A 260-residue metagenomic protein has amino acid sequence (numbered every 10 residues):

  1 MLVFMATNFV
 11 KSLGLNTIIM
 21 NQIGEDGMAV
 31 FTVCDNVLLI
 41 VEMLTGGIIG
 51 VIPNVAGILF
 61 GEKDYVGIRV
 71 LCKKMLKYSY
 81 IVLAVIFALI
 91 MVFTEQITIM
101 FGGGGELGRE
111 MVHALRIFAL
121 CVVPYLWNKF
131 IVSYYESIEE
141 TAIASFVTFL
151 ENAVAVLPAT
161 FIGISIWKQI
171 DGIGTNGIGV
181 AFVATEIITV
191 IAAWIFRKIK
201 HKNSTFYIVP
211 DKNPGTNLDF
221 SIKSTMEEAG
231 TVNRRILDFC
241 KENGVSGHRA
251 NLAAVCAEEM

Functional and structural regions predicted by a protein language model:
M1, A56-C121, W167-N213: Short alpha-helical transmembrane segments in multi-pass integral membrane proteins
M1-G14, I40, L115, A119 (+1 more regions): Hydrophobic faces of transmembrane alpha-helices in multi-pass small-molecule transporters and flippases across diverse
F9-N36, I40, I58, T98-G105 (+1 more regions): Helix-terminus/linker motif at the lipid-water interface of multi-pass membrane proteins
Q22-E25, E62, S137-E139, G172: Helix-loop interface residues and adjacent transmembrane-helix termini in multi-pass membrane transporters, primarily
V30-A88, W127-A144: Small-residue-rich hydrophobic transmembrane alpha-helices
G46-I49, I117-S137, I143-N152, G177-W194: Short runs within selected transmembrane alpha-helices of multi-pass transporters and secretion channels
L218-V245: Helix-loop-beta hinge of the Bergerat
G247-M260: Conserved ATP-binding N-box helix of the HATPase_c
